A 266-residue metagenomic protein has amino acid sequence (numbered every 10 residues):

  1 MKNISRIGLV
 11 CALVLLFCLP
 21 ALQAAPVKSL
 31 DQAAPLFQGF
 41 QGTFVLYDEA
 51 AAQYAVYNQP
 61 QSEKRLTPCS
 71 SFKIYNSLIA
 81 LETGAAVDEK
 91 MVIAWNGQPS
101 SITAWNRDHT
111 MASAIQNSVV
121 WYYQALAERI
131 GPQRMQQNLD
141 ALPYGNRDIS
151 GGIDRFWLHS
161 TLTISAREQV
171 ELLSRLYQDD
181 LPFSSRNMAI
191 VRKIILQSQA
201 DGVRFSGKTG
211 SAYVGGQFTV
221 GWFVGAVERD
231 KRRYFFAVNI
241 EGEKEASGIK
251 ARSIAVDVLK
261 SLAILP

Functional and structural regions predicted by a protein language model:
M1-C11: Bacterial N-terminal signal peptides that target proteins for export
V10-P20: Bacterial N-terminal signal peptides
L22-T67: Beta-lactamase-like hydrolase cores
A24-A34, R65, E128-Q133, Y177-P266: Structured C-terminal helix/loop/strand segments within mature extracytoplasmic catalytic/sensor domains
R65-E89, A114, Q169, F236: Active-site SXXK
E82-G97, F183-M188: Short, well-structured active-site flanking segments
E89-M135, L162: Conserved catalytic neighborhood of penicillin-recognizing serine enzymes
T110, Y123-R175: Mid-domain, small-residue-enriched loop/turn segments at the edges of structured enzyme/sensor domains
